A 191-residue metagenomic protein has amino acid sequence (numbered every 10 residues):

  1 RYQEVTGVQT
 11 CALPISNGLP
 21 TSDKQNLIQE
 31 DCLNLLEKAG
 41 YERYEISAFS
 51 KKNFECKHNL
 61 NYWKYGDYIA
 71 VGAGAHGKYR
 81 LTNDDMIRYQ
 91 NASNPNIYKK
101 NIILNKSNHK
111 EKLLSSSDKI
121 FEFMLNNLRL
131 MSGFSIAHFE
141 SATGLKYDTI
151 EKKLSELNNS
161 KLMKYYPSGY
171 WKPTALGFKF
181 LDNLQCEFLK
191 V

Functional and structural regions predicted by a protein language model:
R1, T6-L145: C-terminal scaffold of the Radical SAM
C32-L36, L157, L184: Hydrophobic alpha-helical packing residues
N53-F54, N158, A175: Short secondary-structure boundary/hinge segments and terminal tails
D118-L125, E151, F178, D182: Non-catalytic, well-ordered alpha-helical scaffold segments
G144-N158: Short amphipathic alpha-helical interaction segments
N158-S168: A short, conserved structural fragment
G169-T174: Minor-groove-contacting beta-hairpin "wing" of winged helix-turn-helix DNA-binding domains
L176-V191: Short, amphipathic alpha-helical interaction segments positioned at domain boundaries
